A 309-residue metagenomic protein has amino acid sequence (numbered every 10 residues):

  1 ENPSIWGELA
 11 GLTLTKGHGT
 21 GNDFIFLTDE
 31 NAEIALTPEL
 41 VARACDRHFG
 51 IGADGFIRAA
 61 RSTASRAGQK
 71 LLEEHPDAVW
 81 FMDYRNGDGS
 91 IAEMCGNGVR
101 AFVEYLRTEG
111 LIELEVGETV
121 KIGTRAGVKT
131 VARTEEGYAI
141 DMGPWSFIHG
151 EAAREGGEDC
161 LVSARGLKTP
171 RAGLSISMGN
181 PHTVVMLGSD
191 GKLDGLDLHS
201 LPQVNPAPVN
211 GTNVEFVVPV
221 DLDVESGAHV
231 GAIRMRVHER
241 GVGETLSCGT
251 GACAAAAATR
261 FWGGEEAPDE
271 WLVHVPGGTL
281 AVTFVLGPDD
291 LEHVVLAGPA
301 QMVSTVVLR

Functional and structural regions predicted by a protein language model:
E1-E135, T183-R309: A glycine-rich beta-to-alpha transition motif near the start of alpha/beta enzyme domains, typified by
N2-P3, G156-V162: Short amphipathic alpha-helix segments
T134-G137, P170-A172: Short glycine/proline-enriched coil/turn segments at helix->beta-strand junctions
I140-M142: Intrinsically disordered, low-complexity regions enriched in acidic/Ser/Thr/Pro/Gln residues
S146-H149: Ligand-binding beta-strand-loop-alpha-helix segment within the catalytic cores of soluble metabolic enzymes
C160-D197: Internal active-site segments that recognize and position negatively charged phosphoryl groups and nucleotide moieties
